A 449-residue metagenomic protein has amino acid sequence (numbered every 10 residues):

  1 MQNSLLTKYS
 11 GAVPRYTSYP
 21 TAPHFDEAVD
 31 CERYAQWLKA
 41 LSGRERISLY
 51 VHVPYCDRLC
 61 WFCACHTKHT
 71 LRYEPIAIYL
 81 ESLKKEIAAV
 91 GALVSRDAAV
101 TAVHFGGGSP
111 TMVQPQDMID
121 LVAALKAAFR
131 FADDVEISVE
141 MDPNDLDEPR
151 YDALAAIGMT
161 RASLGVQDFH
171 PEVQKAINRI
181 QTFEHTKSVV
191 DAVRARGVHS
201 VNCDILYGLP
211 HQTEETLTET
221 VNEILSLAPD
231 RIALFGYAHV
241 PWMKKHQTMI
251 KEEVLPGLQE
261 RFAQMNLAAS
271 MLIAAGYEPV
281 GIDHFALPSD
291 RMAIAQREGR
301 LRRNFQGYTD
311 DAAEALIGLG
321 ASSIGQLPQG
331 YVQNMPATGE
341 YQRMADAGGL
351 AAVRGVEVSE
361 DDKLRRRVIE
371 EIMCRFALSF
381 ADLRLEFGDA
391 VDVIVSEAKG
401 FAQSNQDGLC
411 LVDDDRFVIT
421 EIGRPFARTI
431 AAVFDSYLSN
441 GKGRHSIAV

Functional and structural regions predicted by a protein language model:
M1-S48: Flexible, acidic/Gly-rich N-terminal and inter-domain linker regions that tether and position cofactor-handling modules
K39-L41, H69-L93, A98-D389, A448: C-terminal scaffold of the Radical SAM
L49-V51, L164: Short beta-strand motif preference
V51-T67: Local cysteine-cluster metal-coordination motifs and their immediate loop/turn environment, predominantly Fe-S cluster
A390-Q403: Short amphipathic alpha-helical interaction segments
N405-D415: A short, conserved structural fragment
R416-T420: Minor-groove-contacting beta-hairpin "wing" of winged helix-turn-helix DNA-binding domains
R424-V449: Short, amphipathic alpha-helical interaction segments positioned at domain boundaries
